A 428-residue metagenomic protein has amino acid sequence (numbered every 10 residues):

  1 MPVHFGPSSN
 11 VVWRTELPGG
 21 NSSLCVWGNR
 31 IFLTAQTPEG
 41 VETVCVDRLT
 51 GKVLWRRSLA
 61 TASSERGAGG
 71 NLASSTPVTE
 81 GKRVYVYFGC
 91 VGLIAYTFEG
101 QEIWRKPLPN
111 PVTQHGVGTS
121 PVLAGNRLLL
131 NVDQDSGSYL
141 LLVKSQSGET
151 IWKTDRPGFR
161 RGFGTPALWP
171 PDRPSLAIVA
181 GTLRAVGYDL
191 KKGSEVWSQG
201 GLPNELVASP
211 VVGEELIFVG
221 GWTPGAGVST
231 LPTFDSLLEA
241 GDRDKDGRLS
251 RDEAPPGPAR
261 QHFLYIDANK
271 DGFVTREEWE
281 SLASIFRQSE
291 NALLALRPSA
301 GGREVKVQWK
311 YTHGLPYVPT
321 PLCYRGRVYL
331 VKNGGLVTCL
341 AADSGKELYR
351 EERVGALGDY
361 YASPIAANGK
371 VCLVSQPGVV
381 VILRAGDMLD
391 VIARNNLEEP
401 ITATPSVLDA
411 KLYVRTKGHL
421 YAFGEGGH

Functional and structural regions predicted by a protein language model:
M1-H428: Noncatalytic, solvent-exposed loop/strand surfaces of beta-propeller-type extracellular/periplasmic domains
